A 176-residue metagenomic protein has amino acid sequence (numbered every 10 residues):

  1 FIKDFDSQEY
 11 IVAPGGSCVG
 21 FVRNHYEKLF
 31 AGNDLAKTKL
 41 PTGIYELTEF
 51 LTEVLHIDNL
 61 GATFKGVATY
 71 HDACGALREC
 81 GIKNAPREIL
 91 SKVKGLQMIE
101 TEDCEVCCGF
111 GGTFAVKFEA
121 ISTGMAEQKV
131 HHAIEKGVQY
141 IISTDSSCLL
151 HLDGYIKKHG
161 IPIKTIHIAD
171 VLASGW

Functional and structural regions predicted by a protein language model:
F1-W176: Iron-sulfur cluster-binding electron-transfer modules in prokaryotic oxidoreductases
